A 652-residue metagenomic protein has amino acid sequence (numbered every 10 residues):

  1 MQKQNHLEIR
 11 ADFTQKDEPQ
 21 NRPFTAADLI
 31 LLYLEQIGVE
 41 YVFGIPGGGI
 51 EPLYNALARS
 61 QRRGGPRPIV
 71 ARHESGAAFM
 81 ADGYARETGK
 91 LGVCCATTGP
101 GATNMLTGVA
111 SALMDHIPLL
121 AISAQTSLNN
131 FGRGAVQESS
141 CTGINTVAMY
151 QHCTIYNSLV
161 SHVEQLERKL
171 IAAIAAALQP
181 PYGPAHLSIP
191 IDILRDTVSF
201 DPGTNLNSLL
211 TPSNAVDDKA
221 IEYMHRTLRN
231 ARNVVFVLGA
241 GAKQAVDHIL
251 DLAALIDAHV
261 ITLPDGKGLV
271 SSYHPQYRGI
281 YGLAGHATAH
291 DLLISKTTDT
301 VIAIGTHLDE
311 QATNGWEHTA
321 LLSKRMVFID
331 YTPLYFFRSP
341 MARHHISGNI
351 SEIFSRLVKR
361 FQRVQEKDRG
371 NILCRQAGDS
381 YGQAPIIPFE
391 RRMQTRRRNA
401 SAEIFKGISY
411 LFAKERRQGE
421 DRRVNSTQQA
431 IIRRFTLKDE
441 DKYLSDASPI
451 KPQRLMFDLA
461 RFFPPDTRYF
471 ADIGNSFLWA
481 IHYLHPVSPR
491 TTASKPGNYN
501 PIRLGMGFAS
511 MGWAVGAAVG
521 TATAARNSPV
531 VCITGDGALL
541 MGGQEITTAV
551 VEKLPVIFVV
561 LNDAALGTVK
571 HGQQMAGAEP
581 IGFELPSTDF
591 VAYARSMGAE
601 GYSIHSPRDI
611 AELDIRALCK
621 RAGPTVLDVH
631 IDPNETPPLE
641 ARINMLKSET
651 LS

Functional and structural regions predicted by a protein language model:
Q2-K367, P465, P555-F558, R616: N-terminal alpha/beta PP-like core and its mobile active-site loop of ThDP/TPP-dependent enzymes
Q2-N21, E164, S323-N475, P607-I615 (+1 more regions): Phosphate/pyrophosphate-binding active-site segments
A27-I37, G48-A58, Q429-V515, T521: Active-site diphosphate/adenylate-binding microenvironment
S75, I193, Y331, A471-I473 (+3 more regions): Generic detector of well-ordered alpha-helical packing
K90, R232, T467, S528 (+1 more regions): Surface-exposed loop/turn positions
I122, N130-C141, S347, F354 (+1 more regions): Thiamine diphosphate
M149, Y223, D458-L459, Y593: Amphipathic alpha-helical segments that form well-ordered structural scaffolds and often line/cohere around active
C153-T154, K438, M597: Bateman (tandem CBS) regulatory domains
